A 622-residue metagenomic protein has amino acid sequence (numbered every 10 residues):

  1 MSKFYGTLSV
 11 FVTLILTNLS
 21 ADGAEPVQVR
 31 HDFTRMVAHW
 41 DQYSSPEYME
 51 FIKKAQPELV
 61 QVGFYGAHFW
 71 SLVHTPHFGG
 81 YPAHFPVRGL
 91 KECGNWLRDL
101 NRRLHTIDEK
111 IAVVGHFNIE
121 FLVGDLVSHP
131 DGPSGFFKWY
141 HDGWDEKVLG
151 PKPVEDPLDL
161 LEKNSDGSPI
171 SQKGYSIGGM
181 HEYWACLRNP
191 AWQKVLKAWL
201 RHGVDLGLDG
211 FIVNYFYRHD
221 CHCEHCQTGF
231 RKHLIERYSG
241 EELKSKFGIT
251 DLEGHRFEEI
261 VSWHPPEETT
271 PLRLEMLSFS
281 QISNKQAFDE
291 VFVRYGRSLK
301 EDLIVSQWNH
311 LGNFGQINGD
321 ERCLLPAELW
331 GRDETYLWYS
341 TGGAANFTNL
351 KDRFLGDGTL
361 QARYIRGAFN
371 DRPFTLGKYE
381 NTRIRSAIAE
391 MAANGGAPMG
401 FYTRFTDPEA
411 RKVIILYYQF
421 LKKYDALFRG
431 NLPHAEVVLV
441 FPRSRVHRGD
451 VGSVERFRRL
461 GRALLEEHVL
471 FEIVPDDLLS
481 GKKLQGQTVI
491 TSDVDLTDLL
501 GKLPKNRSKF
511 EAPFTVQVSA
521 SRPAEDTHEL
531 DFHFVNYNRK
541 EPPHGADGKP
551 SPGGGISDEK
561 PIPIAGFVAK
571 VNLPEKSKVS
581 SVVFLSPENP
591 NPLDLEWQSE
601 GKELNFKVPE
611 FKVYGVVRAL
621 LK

Functional and structural regions predicted by a protein language model:
G6-N18: Bacterial N-terminal signal peptides
A24-Y48: Boundary/entry segment of secreted carbohydrate-active catalytic domains
D32-V37, L59, K110-H116, G210 (+4 more regions): Structural preference for beta-strand elements that scaffold enzyme active sites
H39-W40, P57, V62-Y65, V213 (+4 more regions): Conserved beta-strand positions
E50-Q56, N101-D108, A327-R332, R366-F369 (+1 more regions): Acidic (Asp/Glu)-rich catalytic clusters
F51, D142-L355: Polysaccharide-binding and catalytic clefts of secreted carbohydrate-active enzymes
K54-R201, D205-L206, R218-H222: Acidic/aromatic-lined carbohydrate-recognition and catalytic surfaces of CAZymes acting on diverse glycans
H255-L274, Q281-N313, I317-E321, W330-K622: Carbohydrate-binding surfaces of carbohydrate-active enzymes
